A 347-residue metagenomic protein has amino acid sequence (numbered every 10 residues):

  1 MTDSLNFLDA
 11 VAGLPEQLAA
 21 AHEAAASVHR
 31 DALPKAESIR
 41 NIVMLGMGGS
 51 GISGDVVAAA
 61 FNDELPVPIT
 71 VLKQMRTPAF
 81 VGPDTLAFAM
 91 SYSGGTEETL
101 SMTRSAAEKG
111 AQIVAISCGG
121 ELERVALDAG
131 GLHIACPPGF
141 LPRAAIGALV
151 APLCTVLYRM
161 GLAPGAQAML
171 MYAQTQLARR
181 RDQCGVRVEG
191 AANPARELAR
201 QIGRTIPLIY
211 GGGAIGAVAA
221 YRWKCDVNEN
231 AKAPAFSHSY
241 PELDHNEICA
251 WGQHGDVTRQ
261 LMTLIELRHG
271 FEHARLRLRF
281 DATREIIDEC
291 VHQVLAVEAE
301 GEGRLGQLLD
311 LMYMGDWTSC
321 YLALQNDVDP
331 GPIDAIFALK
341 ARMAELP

Functional and structural regions predicted by a protein language model:
D3-G13, A20-A32, E37-R40, Y158-L261 (+1 more regions): Active-site phosphate/pyrophosphate-binding segments
D3-N6, A10, G49, S53 (+9 more regions): Catalytic cores of large soluble enzymes that bind and process phosphate-bearing ligands
L18, L153, T318: A residue-level signal for conserved active-site and pocket-lining positions in enzyme catalytic cores
E37-R180, R200, H269-Q293: Glycine-rich phosphate-binding loops that contact phosphosugars or nucleotide phosphates
V71-Q74, A233-D244, Q293-E302: A generic structural motif
C249-D334: C-terminal active-site/capping subdomain that shapes the small-molecule cofactor and substrate pocket of enzyme
G331-P347: Short, small/acidic-rich helices and loops at N termini and domain boundaries of DNA replication/processing enzymes
